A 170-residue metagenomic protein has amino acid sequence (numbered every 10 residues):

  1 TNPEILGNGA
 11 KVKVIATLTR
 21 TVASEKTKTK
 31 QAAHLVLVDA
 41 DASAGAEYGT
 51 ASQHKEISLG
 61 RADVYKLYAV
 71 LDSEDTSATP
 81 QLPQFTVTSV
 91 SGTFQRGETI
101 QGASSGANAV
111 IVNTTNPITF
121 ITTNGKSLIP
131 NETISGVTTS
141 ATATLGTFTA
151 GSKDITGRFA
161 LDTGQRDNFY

Functional and structural regions predicted by a protein language model:
T1-E98, A103, T114-I129, G146-Y170: Signature of Asx- and small-polar-rich beta-strand/turn repeats characteristic of beta-solenoid architectures
S104-V110: Short small/polar-residue motifs
T138-T142: Solvent-exposed, low-complexity segments and loops of surface/extracellular structural proteins
